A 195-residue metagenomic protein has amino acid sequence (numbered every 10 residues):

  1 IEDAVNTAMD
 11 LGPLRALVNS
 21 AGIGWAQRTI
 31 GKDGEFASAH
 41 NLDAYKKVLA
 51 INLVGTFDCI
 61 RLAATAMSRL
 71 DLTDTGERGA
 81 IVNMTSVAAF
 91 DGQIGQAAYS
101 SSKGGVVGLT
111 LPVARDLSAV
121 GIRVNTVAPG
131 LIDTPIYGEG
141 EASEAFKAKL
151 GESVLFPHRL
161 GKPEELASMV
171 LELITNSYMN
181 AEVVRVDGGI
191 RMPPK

Functional and structural regions predicted by a protein language model:
E2, N6, G24-K46, T65 (+3 more regions): Conserved mid-core segment of classical short-chain dehydrogenase/reductases
I23, E35-I60, V82, V106: Catalytic Tyr-X3-Lys loop
G31-E35, A98, A119, L131-V154 (+1 more regions): A glycine/serine/threonine-rich, flexible loop-to-helix segment that serves as the NAD(P) cofactor-binding "lid"
D43, V48-A50, E144-E165: Catalytic Tyr-x(3-8)-Lys segment
I60, S102, T110: Active-site helix of classical SDR
T65, R115-D116: Alpha-helical segment proximal to the catalytic Tyr-Lys
S86: Residue(s) in the substrate-gating loop at a strand-loop-helix junction that position the organic substrate next
K162-V186, R191: C-terminal substrate-recognition "lid" of short-chain dehydrogenase/reductases
